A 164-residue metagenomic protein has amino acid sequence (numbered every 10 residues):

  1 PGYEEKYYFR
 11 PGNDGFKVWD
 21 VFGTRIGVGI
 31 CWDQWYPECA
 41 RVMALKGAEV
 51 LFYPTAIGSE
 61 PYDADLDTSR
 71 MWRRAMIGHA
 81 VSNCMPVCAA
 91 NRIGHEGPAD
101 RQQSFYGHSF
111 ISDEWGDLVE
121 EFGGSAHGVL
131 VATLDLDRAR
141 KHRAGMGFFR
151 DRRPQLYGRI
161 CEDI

Functional and structural regions predicted by a protein language model:
P1-G78, G145-M146: Active-site catalytic loop in hydrolytic enzyme cores
C84: N-terminal nucleophile
A90-I164: C-terminal beta-strand edge segments of enzyme domains
